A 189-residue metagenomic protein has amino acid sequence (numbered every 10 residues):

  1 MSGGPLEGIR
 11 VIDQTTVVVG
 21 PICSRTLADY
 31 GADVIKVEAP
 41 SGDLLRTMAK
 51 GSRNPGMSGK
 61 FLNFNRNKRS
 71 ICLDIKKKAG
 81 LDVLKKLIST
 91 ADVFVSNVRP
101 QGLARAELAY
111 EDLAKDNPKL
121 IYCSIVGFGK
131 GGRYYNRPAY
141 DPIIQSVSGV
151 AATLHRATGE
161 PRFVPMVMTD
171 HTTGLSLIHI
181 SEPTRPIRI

Functional and structural regions predicted by a protein language model:
M1-I178: N-terminal helix-loop segment corresponding to the beta1-alpha1 unit of nucleotide/adenylate-binding folds
I178-I189: Single conserved hydrophobic/aromatic residue that forms the stacking wall/gate of nucleotide- or nucleobase-binding
